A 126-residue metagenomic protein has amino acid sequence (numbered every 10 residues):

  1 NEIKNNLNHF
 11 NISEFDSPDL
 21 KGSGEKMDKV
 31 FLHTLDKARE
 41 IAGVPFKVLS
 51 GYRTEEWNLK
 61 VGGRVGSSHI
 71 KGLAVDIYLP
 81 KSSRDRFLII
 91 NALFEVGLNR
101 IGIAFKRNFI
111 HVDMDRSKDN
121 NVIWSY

Functional and structural regions predicted by a protein language model:
N1-R39, R107, R116, N121 (+1 more regions): Extracytoplasmic cell-surface/polysaccharide-interacting catalytic and binding patches
I3-N6, W57, G66: Glycine-rich, flexible loop/turn motifs
E25-L32, G51, E55, K71 (+1 more regions): Generic alpha-helical scaffold signal
H33-G62: Extended, low-complexity, intrinsically disordered C-terminal regulatory tails of eukaryotic serine/threonine kinases
I41-G43, I70-A74: Short connector loops at helix/strand junctions that flank enzyme active sites, especially segments positioning acidic
F46, V75, I110: A broad, low-specificity signal marking well-ordered, structured residues that form hydrophobic/aromatic
G66, I70-K71, L79-Y126: Catalytic cores and adjacent binding grooves of peptidoglycan-active enzymes
